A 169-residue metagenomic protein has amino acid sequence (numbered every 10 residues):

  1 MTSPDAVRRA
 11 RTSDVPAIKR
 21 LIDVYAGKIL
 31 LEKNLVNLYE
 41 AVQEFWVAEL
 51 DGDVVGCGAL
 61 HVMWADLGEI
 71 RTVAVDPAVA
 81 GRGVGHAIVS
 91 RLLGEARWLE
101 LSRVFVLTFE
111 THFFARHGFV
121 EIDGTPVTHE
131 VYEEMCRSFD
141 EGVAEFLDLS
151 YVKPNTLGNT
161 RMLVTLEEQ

Functional and structural regions predicted by a protein language model:
D5-I18: A short beta-loop-alpha structural element at the N-terminal edge of CoA-dependent acyl/N-acetyltransferase catalytic
R20-K33: Helix-loop element at the rim of GNAT/NAT acetyltransferase active sites that forms part of the acceptor-substrate
Y25, I122-G124, D140: Short, hinge-like loop/turn segments at secondary-structure boundaries
E32-F45, E49-L50, G56-V75: A conserved beta-strand-loop-helix scaffold within acyl/acetyltransferase catalytic domains
V75, G81-G94, F105-V106: Conserved acetyl-CoA-binding loop-helix of GNAT-fold acetyltransferases
W98, S102, T108-C136: Conserved active-site alpha-helix within GNAT-family acetyltransferase domains
V127-Q169: C-terminal "cap" of GNAT-fold acetyltransferases
